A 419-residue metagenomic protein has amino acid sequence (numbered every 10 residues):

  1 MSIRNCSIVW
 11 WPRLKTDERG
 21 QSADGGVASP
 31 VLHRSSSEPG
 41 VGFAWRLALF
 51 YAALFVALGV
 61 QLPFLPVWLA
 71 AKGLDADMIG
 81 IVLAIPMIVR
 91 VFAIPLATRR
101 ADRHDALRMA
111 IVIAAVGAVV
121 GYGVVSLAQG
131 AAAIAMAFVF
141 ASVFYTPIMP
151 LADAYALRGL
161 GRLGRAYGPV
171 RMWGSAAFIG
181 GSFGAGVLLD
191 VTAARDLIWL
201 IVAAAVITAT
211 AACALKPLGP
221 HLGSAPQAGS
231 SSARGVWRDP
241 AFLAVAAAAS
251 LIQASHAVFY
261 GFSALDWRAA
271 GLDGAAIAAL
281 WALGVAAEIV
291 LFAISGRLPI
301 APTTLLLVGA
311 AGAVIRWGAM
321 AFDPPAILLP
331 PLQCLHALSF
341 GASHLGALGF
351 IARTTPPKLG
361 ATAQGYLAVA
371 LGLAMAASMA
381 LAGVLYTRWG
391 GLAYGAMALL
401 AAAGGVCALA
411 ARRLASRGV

Functional and structural regions predicted by a protein language model:
H33-V41, K216-A248: Juxtamembrane intracellular "pre-TM" segments in multi-pass secondary transporters
E38-M87, F242-A249, Q253-A278: Helix-loop boundary and gating motifs at the non-cytosolic
A76-D77, G161-W173, G274, P357-L367: Loop-to-transmembrane helix entry/capping segments in MFS-fold secondary transporters and related SLC/MFSD carriers
F92-A106, L189, V290-P302, Y386: Helix-to-loop junctions at the C-terminal end of transmembrane segments in multipass secondary transporters
M109-G123, T304-A319: Structural signature of the two symmetry-related core transmembrane helices
V139-W173: Cytoplasmic helix-loop-helix junction between adjacent transmembrane helices in 12-TM secondary transporters
L197-C213, A393-A410: Symmetry-related core transmembrane helices of the 12-TM Major Facilitator Superfamily/SLC fold
A361-R388: A late C-terminal transmembrane helix in Major Facilitator Superfamily
